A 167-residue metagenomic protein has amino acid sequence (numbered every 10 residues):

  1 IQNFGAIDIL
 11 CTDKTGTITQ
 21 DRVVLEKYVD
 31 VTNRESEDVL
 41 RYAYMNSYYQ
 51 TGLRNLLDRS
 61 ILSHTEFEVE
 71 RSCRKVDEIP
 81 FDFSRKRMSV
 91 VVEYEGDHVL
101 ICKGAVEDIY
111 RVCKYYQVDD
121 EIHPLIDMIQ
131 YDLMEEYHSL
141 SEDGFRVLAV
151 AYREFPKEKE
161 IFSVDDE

Functional and structural regions predicted by a protein language model:
I1-E167: Conserved cytosolic headpiece of P-type ATPases
